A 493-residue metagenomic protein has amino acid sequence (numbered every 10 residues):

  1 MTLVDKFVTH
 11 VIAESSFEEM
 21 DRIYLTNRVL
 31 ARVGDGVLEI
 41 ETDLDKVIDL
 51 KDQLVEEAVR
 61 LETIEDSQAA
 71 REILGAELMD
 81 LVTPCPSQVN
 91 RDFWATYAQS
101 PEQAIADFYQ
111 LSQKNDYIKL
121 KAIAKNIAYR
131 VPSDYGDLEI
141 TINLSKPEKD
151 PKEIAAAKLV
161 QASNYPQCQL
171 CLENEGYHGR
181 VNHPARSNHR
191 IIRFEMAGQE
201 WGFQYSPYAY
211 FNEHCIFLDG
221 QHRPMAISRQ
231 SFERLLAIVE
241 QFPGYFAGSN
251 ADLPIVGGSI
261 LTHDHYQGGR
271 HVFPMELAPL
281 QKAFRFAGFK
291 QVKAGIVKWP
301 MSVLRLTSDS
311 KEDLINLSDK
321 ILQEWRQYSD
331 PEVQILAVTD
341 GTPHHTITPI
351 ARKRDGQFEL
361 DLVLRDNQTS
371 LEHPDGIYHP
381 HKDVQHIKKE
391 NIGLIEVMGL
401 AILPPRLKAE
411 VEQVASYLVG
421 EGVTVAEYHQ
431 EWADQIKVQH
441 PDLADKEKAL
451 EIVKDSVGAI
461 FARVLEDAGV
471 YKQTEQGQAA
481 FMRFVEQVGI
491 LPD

Functional and structural regions predicted by a protein language model:
M1-F217, Q221-P224, P300, L314-S318 (+2 more regions): Active-site microenvironments that recognize anionic phosphate/pyrophosphate groups
N188-I192, H222-A247: Helical scaffold of the NTase/Pol beta-like nucleotidyltransferase catalytic core
Q230, V239-S259, G268-L322, R326-S329: Catalytic or ion-translocation cores adjacent to nucleophile or general acid/base/metal-coordination motifs in diverse
P254-T262, D340-T346: Beta-rich nucleic-acid/ligand-interaction surfaces
